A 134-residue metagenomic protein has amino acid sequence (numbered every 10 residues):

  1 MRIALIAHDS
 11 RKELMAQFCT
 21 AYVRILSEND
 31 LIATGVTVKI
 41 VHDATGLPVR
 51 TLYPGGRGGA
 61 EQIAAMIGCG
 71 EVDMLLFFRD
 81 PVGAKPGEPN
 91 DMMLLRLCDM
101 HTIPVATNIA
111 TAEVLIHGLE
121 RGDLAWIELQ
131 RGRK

Functional and structural regions predicted by a protein language model:
E13-Y22: Histidine-anchored nucleotide/phosphate-binding helix
E28-T37: Short internal beta-strands
D30, L47-G58, W126-L129: Short hydrophobic/aromatic-enriched beta-strand-loop microsegments
A60-M100: Mid-chain, well-packed structural core segment of small domains
L95-L115: Short, acidic/small-residue loops that bind anionic groups at enzyme active sites
A110-K134: Short, glycine-/small-residue-rich phosphate/pyrophosphate-handling segment
